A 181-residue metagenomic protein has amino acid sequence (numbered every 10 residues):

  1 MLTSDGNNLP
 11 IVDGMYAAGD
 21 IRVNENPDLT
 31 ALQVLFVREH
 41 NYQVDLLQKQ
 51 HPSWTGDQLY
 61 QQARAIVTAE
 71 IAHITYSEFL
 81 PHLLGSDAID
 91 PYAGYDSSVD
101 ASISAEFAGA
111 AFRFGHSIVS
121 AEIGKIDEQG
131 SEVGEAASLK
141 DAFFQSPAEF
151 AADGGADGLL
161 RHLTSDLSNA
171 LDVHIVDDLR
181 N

Functional and structural regions predicted by a protein language model:
M1-N181: Long, well-ordered alpha/beta core segments of mature domains
